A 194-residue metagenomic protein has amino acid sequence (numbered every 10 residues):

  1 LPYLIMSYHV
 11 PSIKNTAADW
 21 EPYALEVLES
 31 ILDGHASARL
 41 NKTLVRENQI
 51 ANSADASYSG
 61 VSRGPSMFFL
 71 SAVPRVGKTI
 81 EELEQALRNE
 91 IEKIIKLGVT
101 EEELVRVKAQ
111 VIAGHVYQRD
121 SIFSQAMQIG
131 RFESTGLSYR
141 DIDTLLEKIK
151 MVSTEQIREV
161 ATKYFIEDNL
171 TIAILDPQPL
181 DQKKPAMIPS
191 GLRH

Functional and structural regions predicted by a protein language model:
L1-N15, K42-M151, N169-D176, K183-P189: M16 family metallopeptidases and their MPP-like homologs
L1-S37: His/Glu-based metal-binding/catalytic segments typifying zinc-dependent metallopeptidases
V27, A56, R158-A161, M187: Short beta-alpha junctions and helix-cap segments that line functional grooves
S30, N89-K93, E159, K163: A generic structural signal for well-ordered alpha-helical segments enriched in polar/charged residues
H35, V152, E167: Residue-level signal for short amphipathic helical patches enriched in basic/charged and nearby hydrophobic residues
Q156-D176: Bilobed periplasmic-binding protein-like "clamshell/Venus-flytrap" ligand-binding domains
L192-H194: Short, solvent-exposed mixed-charge patches
